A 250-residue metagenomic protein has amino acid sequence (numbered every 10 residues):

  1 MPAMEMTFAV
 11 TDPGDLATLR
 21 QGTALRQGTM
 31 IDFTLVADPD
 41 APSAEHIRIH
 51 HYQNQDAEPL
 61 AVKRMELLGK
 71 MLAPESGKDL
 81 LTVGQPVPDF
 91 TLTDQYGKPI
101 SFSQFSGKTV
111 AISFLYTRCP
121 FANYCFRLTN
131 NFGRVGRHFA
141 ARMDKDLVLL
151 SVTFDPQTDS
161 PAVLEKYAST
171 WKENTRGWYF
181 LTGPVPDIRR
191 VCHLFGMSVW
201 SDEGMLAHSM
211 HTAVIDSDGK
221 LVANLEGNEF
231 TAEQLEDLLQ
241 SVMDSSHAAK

Functional and structural regions predicted by a protein language model:
M1-T29, T34-A41: Solvent-exposed hydroxyl-ligand-binding patches built from regularly spaced Ser/Thr and small hydrophobics
A3-E5, R26-D32, P42-A44, T82-V87 (+3 more regions): Extracytoplasmic
L16, H50-F102, R127-N130, R137: N-terminal "domain-start" segment that seeds a small globular fold
V36, R137-A141, S169-R176, H193-M197 (+3 more regions): Sec-exported extracytoplasmic/periplasmic mature domains
P88, R176-W178, R189, H193-A213: Structural micro-motif
I100-N131, L149: Short active-site neighborhood of thiol/selenol oxidoreductases, capturing the structured segment around
R127-V191: Structural microenvironment flanking redox-active thiols in thiol-disulfide oxidoreductases
G136, S198, D202-K250: Thiol-/selenol-based redox modules, centered on thioredoxin-like and closely related oxidoreductase domains
